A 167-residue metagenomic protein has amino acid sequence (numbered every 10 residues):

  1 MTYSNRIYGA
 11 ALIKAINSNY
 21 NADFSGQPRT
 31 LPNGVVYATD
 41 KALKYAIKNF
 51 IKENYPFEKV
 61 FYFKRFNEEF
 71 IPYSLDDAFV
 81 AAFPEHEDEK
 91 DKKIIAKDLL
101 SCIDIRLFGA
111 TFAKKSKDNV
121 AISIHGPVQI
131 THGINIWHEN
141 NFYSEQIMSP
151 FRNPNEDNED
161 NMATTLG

Functional and structural regions predicted by a protein language model:
M1-G167: RNA-binding basic/glycine-rich loop and surface signature characteristic of RAMP-family CRISPR effectors
